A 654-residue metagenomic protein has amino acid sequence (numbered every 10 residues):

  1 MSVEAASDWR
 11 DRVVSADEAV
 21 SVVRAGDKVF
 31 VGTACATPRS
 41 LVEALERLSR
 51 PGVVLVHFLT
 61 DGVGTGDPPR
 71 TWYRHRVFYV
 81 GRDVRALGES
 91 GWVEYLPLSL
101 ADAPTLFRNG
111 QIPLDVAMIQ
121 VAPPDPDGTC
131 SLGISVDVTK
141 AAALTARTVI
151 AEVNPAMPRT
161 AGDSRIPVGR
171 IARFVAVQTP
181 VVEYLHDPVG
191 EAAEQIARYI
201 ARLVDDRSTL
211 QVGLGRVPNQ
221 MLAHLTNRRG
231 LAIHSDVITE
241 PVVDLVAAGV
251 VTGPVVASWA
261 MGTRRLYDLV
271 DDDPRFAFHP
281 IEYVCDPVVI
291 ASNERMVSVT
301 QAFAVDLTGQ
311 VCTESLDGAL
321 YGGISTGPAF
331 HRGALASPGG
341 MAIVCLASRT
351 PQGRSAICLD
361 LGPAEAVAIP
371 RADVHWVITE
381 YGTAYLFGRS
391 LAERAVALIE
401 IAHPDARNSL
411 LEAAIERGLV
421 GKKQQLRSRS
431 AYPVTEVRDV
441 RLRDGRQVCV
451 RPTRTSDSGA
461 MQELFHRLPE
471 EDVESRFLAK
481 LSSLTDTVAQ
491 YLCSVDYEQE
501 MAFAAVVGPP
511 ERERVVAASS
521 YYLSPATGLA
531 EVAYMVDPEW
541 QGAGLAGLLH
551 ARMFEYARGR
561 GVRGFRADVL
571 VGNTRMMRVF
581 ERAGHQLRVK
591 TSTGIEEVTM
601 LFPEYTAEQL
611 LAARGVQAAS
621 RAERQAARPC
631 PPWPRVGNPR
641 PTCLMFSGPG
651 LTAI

Functional and structural regions predicted by a protein language model:
M1-L426: Conserved alpha/beta enzyme-core scaffold
A431-W633, C643: Long, contiguous binding/interaction regions
P649-T652: Short, intrinsically disordered C-terminal tails of secreted or membrane-associated proteins
